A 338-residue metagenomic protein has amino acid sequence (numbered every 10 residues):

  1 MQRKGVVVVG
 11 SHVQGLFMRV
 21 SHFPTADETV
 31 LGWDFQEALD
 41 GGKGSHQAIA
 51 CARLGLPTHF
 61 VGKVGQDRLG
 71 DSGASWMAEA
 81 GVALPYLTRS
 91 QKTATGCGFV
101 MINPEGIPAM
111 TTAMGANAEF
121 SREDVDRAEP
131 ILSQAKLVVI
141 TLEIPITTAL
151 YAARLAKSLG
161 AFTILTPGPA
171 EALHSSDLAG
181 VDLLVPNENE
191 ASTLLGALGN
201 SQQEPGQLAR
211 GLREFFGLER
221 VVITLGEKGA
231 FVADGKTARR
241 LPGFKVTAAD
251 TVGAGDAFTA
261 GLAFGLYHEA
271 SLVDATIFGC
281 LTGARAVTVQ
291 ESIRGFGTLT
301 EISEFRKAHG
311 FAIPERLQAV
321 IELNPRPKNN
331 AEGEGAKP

Functional and structural regions predicted by a protein language model:
M1-K63, R68-V82, T247-A249, I313 (+1 more regions): Glycine-rich phosphate/adenosyl-contacting loop at the front of the ribokinase-like
M1-V7, G32, A172, Q202-P338: Conserved phosphate-binding/catalytic region of the ribokinase-like
E37, V61-Q66, P85-T95, T166-G168 (+1 more regions): Beta-strand->loop->alpha-helix junctions that form or flank phosphate-binding loops in nucleotide-handling enzymes
G81, A118-E123, T163-A170: Short gly/ser/thr-rich secondary-structure transition/capping motifs
P85, R89-S90, V100-L137, L142: Conserved phosphate-binding/catalytic loop of the ribokinase/pfkB sugar-kinase fold
P130-I131, D177, E214: Structural alpha-helical scaffold elements that stabilize or flank donor/cofactor-binding regions in carbohydrate
L137-Q207, K228-G229: Conserved beta-alpha-beta core of the PfkB/ribokinase-like small-molecule kinase fold
